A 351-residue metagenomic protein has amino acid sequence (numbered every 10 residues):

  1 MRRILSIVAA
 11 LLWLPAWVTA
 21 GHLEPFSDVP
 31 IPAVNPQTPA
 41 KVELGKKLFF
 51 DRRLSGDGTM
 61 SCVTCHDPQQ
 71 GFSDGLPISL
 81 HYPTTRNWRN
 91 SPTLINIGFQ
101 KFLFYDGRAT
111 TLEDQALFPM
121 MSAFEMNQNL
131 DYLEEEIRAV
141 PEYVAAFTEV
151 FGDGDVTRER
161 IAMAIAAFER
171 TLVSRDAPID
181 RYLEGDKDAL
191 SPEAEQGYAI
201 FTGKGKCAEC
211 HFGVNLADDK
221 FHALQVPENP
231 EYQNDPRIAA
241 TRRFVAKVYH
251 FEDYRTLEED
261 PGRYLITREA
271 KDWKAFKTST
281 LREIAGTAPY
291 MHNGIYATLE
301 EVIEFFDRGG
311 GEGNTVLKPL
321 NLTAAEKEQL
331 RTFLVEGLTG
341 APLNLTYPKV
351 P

Functional and structural regions predicted by a protein language model:
M1-I4: Positively charged n-region of N-terminal signal peptides that target proteins for export
S6-A16: Bacterial N-terminal signal peptides
V18-P351: Periplasmic c-type cytochrome electron-transfer domains
